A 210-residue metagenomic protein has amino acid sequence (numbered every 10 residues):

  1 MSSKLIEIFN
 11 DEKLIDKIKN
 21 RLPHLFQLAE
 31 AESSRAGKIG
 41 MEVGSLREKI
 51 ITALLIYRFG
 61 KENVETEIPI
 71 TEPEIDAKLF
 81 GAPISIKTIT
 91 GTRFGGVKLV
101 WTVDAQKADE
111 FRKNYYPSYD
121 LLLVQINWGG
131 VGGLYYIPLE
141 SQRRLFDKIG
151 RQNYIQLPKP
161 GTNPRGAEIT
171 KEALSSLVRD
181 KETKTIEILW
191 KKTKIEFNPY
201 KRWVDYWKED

Functional and structural regions predicted by a protein language model:
M1-P83, K87-D210: Nucleic-acid endonuclease domains
